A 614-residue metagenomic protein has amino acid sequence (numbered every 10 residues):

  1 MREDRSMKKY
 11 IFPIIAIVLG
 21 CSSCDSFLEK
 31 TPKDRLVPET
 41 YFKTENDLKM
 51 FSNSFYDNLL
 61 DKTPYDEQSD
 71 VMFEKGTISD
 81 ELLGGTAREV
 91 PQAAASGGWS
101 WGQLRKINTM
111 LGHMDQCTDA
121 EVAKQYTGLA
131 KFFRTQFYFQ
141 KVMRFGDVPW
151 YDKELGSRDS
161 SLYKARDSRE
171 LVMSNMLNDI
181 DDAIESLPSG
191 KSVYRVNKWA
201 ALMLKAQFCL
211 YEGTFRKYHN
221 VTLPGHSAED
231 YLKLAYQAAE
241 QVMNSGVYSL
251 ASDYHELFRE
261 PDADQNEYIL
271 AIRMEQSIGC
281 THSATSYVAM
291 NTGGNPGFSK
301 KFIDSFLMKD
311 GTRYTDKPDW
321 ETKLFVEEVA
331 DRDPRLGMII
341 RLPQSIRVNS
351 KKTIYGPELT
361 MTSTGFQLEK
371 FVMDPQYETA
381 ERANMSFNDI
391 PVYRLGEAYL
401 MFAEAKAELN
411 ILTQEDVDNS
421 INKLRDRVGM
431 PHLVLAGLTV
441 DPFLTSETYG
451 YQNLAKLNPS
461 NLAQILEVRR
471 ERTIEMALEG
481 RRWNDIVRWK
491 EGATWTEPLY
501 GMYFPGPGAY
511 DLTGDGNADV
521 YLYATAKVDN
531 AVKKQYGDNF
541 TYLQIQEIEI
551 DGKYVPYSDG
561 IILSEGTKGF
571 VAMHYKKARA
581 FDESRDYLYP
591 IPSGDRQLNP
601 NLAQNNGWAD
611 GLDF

Functional and structural regions predicted by a protein language model:
C21-S23: C-terminal motif of bacterial Sec signal peptides marking the signal peptidase cleavage site
D25-L82, M173, D181-D182, R195-L202 (+5 more regions): An aromatic- and glycine-enriched ligand-binding surface/loop that stacks and positions planar moieties
E45-N53, D57-D61, S79-F145, S160-R195 (+4 more regions): Conserved, well-structured interaction surfaces
S100-W101, N175, R259-L307, R425 (+1 more regions): Long, intrinsically disordered, low-complexity segments
V142-R144, P149, K191, Y211-N220 (+1 more regions): Short coil/turn linking the two alpha-helices of tandem helical-hairpin repeats
V329, D333-R427, A578, E583-F614: C-terminal substrate/ligand-recognition segments
